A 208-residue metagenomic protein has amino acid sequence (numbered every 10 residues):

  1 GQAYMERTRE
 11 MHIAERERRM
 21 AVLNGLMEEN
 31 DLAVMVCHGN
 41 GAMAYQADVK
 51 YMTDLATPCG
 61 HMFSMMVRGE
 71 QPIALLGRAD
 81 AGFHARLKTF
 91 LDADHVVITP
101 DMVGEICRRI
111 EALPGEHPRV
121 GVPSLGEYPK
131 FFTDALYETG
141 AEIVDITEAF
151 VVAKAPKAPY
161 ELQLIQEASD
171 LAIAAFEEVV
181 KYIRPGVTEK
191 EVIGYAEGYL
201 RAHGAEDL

Functional and structural regions predicted by a protein language model:
G1-E6, A14-M20, D101-E206: Flexible, acidic/His-enriched mid-domain "rim/lid" segments that flank
G1-R108, D170: N-terminal accessory/capping or targeting/presequence segment of soluble
V34, D207-L208: A short coil-to-beta-strand element that immediately follows conserved catalytic motifs
